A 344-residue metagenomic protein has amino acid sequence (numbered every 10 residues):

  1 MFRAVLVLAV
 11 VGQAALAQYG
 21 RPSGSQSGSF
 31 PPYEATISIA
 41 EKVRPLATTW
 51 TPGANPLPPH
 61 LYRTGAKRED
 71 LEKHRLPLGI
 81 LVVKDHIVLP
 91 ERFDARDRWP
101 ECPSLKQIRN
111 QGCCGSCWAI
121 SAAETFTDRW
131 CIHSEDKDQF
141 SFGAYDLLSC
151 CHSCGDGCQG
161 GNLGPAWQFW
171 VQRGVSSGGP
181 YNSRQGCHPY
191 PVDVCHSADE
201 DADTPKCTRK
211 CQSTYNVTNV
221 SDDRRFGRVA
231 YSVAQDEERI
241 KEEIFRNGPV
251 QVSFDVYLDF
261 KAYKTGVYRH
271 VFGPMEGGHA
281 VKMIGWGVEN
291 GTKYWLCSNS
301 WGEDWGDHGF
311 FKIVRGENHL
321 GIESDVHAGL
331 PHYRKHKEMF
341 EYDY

Functional and structural regions predicted by a protein language model:
R3-A4, G12-Y344: Catalytic-core signature of thiol
